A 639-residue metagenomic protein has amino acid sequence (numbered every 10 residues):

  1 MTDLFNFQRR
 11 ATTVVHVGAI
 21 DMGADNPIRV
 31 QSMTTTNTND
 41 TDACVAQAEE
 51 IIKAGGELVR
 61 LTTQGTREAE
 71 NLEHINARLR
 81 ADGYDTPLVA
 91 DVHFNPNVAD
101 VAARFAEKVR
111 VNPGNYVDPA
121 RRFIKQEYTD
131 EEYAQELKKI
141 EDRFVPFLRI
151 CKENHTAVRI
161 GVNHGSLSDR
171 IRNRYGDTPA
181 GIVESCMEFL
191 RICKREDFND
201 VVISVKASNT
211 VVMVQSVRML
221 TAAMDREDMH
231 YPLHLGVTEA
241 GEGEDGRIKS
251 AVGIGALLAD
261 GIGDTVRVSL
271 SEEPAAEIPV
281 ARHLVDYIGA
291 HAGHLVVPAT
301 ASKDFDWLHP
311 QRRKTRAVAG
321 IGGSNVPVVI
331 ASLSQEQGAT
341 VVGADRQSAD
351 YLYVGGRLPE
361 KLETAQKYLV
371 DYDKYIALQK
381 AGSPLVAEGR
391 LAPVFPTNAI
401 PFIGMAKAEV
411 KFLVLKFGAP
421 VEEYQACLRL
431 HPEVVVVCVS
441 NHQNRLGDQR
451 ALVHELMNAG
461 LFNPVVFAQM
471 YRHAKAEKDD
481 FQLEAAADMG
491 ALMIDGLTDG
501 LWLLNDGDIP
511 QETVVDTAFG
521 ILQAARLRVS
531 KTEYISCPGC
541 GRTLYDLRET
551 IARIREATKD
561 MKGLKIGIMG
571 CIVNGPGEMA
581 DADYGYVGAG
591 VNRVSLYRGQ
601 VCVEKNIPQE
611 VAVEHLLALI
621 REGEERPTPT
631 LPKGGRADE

Functional and structural regions predicted by a protein language model:
M1-S32, L148-N154, A290-A339, A552 (+1 more regions): N-terminal amphipathic alpha-helix/helix-capping segment at the start of soluble metabolic enzymes
D3, G56-E188, A319-G320, A331-G447: Active-site beta->alpha loop and helix N-cap motifs at the rims of alpha/beta catalytic domains
V30, D91, I160, I203 (+6 more regions): Conserved, mostly hydrophobic/aromatic
T38-E50, F94-A99, C186, S250-I254 (+2 more regions): Short, acidic/polar
E57-R60, A106-R122, A259-P274, Y353 (+3 more regions): Glycine-rich phosphate-binding active-site loops on the catalytic face of alpha/beta enzymes
E127-F144, R149, I171-I321, K407-M561 (+1 more regions): Catalytic alpha/beta core domains of metabolic enzymes, predominantly
R282-S332, L352-G355, Y368-F402, K411-F412 (+5 more regions): Extended, intrinsically disordered, low-complexity segments
F462, R626-E639: Intrinsic disorder/low-complexity segments
